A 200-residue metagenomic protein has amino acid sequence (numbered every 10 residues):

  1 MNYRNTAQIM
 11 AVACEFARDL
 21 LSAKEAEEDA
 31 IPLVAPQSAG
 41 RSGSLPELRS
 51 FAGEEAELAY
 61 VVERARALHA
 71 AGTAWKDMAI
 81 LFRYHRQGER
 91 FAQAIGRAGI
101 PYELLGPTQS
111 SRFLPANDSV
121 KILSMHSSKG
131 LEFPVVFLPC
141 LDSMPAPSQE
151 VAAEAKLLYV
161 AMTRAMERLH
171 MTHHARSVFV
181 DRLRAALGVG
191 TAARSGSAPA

Functional and structural regions predicted by a protein language model:
M1-Q37, E47-R49: Conserved coupling/interface region of RecA-like P-loop/ASCE motor cores
N2, F51-E54, R83-H85, R176: Short beta->alpha junction loops/turns
T6-Q8, F16-R18, E55-L157, M162-H170 (+1 more regions): Core RecA-like ATPase module of SF1/SF2 helicases and allied nucleic-acid translocases
E25-A26, L45-R49, S128, D181-L187: A general structural signal for short secondary-structure boundary/capping elements
L33-E63: Glycine-rich phosphate-binding "P-loop"
R83-Q87, H173-A200: Structural signature of nuclease core domains in nucleic-acid processing machines
